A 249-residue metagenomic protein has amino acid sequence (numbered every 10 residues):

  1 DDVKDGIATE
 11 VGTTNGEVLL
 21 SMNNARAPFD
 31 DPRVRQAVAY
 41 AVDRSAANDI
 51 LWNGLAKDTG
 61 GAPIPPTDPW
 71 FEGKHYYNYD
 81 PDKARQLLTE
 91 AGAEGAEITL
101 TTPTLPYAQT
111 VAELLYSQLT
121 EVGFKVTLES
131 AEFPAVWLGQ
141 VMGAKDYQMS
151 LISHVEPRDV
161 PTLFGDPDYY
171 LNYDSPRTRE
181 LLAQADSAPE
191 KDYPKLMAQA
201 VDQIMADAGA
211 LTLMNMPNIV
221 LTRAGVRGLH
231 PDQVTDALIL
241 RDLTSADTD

Functional and structural regions predicted by a protein language model:
D1, N15, R44, L151-P157: Beta->alpha turn/N-cap motifs
D1-D2, K125: Ligand-site clamp/hinge motif
D2-T14, S21-D31, P66-K83, L87 (+3 more regions): Short, solvent-exposed loop/beta-turn-alpha elements that line the ligand-binding surface or hinge of extracytoplasmic
E10-V11, L100-T102, V126-F133: Short beta-strand-to-loop elements that line the ligand-binding cleft of bilobed periplasmic-binding protein-like
D30-S117, Q199, D247-D249: Append "and occasionally in soluble cytosolic enzymes with long acidic Gly/Pro-rich linkers
E90-Y107, E113, M149-S153, E190-A224: Bilobed periplasmic-binding protein-like "clamshell/Venus-flytrap" ligand-binding domains
V111, S117-P167, A185, Y193-M197: Periplasmic binding protein-like
